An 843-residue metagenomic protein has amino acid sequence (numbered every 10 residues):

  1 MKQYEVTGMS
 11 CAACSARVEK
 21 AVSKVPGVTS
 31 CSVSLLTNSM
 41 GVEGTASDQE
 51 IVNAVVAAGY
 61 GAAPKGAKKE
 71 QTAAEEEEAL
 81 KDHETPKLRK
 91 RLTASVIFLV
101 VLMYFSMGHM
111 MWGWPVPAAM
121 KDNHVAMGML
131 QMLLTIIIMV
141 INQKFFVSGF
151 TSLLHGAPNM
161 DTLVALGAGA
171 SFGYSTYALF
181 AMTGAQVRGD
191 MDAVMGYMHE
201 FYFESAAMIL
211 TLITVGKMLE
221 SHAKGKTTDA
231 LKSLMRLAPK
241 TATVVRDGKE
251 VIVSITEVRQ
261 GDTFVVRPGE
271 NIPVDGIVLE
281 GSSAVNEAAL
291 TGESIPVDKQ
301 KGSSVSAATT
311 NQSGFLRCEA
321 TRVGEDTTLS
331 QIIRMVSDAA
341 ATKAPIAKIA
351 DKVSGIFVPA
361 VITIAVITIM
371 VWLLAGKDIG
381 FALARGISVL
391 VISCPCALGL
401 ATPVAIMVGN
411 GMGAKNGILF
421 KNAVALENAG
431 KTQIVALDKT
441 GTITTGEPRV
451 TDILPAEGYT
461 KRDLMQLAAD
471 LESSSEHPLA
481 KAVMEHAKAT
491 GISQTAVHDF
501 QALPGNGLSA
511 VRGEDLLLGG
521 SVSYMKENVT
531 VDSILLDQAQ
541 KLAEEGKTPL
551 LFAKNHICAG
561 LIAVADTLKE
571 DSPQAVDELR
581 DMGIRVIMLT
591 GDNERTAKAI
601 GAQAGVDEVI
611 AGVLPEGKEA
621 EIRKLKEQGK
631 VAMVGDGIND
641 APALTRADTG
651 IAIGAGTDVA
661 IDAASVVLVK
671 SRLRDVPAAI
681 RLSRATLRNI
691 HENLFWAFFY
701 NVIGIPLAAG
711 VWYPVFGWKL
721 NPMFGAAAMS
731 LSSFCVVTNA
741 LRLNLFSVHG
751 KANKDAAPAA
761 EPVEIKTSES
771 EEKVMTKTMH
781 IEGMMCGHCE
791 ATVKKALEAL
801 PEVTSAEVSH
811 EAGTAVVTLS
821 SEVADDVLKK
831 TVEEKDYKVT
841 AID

Functional and structural regions predicted by a protein language model:
M1-G128, S233, K249-I252, R334-T342 (+1 more regions): Flexible metal-binding regulatory segments at protein termini and peripheral loops
A16, T29, G430-T432, R512-E514 (+2 more regions): Conserved ATP-binding TGD loop and adjacent catalytic N/P-domain core of P-type ATPases
P26-E43, D48-Q49, E200-F201, K232-D326 (+2 more regions): Conserved cytosolic catalytic loops of P-type ATPases
E76, M182-A185, D190-A193, A207-P268 (+8 more regions): Juxtamembrane coupling segments of multi-pass membrane pumps/enzymes
K87-T241, K352, G717-P722, A728 (+1 more regions): Transmembrane helix-loop-helix hairpins at the membrane interface
K90, T309, Q433-E476, N506-I587 (+2 more regions): ATP-driven catalytic headpiece of P-type ATPases
M111-V125, L154, G173, M412 (+8 more regions): Membrane-embedded alpha-helical bundles of multi-pass transporters
L290, I349, A384, A397-L471 (+5 more regions): Conserved catalytic phosphorylation-site environment of P-type ATPases
